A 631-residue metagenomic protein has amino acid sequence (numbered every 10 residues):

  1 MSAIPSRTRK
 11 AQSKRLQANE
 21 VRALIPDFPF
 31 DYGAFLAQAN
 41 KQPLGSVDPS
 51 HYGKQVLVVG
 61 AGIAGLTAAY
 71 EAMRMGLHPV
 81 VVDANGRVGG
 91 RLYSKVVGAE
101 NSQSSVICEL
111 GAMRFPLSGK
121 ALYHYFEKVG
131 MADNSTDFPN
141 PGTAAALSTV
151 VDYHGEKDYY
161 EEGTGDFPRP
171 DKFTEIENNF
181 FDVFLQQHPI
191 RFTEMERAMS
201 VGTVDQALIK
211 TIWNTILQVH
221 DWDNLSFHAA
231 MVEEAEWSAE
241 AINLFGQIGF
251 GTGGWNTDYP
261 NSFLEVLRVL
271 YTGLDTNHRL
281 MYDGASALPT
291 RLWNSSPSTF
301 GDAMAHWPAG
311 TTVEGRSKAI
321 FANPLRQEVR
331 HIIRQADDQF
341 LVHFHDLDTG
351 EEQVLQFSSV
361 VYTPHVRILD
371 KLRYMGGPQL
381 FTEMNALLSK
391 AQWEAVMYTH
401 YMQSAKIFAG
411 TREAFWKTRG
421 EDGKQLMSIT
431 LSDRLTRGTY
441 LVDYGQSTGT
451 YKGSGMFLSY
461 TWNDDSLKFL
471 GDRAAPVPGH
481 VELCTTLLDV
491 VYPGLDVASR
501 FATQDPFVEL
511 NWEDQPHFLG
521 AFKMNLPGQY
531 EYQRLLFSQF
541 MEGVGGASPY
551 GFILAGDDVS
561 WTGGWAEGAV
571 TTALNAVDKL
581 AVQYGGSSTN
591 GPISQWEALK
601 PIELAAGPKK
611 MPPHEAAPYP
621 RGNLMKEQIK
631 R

Functional and structural regions predicted by a protein language model:
S2-Q38, G410, R419-R631: Conserved flavin/dinucleotide-binding core of flavoenzymes
S2-R15, N19-R22, P29, E127-K128 (+1 more regions): Mobile amphipathic helical/loop "lid" adjacent to a hydrophobic cofactor/ligand pocket
P5-K14, G90-A121, W213-I216, Q247-Y271 (+1 more regions): Glycine-rich active-site loop/strand segments that organize a redox cofactor
V47-M199, R373: N-terminal glycine-rich phosphate/pyrophosphate-binding loop and immediately adjacent elements
V58-V59, V82, Q353-L369: Short hydrophobic core segments
T203-R330, F340, L347, I368 (+1 more regions): Active-site/ligand-binding neighborhood in enzyme catalytic cores
S359-A391: Flavin (primarily FAD) binding-site architecture
T382-T418: Central beta-strand plus flanking loop segment that forms part of the substrate or channel wall within the catalytic
